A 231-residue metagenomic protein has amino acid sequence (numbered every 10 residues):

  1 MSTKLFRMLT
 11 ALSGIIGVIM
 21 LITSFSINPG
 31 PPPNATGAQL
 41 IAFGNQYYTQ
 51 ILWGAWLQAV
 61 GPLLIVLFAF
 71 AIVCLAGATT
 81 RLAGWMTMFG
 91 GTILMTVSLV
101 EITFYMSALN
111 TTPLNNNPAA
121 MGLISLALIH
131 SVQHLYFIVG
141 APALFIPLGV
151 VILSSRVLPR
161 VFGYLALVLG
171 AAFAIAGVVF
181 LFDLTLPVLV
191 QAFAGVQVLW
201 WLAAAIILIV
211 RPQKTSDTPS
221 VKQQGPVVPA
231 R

Functional and structural regions predicted by a protein language model:
M1-R231: Hydrophobic, aromatic-enriched alpha-helical segments typical of multi-pass transmembrane helices
